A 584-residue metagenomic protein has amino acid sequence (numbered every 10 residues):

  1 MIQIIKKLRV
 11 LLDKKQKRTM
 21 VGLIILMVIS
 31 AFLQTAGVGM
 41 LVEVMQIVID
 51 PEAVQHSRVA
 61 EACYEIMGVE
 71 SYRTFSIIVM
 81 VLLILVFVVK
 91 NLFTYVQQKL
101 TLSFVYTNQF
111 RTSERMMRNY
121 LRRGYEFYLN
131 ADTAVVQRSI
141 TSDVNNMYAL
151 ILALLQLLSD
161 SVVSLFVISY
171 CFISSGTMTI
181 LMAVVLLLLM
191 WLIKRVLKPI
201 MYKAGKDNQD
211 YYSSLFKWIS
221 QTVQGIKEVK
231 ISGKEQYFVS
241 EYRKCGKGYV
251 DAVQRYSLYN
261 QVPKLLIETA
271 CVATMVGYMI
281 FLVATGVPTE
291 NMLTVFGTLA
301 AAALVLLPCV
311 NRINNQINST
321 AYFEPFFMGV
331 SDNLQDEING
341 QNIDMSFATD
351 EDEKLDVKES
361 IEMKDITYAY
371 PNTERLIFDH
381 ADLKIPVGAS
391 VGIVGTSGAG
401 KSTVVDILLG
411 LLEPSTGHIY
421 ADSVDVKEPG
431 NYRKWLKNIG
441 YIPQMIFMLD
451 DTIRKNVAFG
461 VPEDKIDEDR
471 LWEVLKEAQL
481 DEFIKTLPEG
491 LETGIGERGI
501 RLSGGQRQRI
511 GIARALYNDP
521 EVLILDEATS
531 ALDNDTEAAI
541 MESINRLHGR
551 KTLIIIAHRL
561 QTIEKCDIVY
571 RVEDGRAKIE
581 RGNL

Functional and structural regions predicted by a protein language model:
V21-V89, F172-I180, V184, T289-L293: Transmembrane helix-loop-helix hairpins at lipid-water interfaces of multipass membrane proteins, especially the type-1
L23-I29, Q156-D207, G277-M292: Transmembrane helices of ABC transporter permease
L83-K90, L187-L188, K264-I267, C271 (+1 more regions): Hydrophobic alpha-helical segments in the permease module
L129-A134, D207-R255, Y322, F327-S331 (+1 more regions): Loop segments that connect adjacent transmembrane helices in multi-pass transporters
K230, K234, L258-Q261, V305-Q335: Cytosolic ends of transmembrane helices, especially the final helix of ABC transmembrane type-1 domains
L409: Helix-to-loop junction immediately C-terminal to a conserved catalytic motif
Y420, L436, R454-E497, M541-E542 (+1 more regions): ABC ATPase nucleotide-binding domain helical subdomain, centered on the C-loop/LSGGQ "ABC signature"
N518, G549: Conserved signature/switch motifs of ABC ATPase nucleotide-binding domains
